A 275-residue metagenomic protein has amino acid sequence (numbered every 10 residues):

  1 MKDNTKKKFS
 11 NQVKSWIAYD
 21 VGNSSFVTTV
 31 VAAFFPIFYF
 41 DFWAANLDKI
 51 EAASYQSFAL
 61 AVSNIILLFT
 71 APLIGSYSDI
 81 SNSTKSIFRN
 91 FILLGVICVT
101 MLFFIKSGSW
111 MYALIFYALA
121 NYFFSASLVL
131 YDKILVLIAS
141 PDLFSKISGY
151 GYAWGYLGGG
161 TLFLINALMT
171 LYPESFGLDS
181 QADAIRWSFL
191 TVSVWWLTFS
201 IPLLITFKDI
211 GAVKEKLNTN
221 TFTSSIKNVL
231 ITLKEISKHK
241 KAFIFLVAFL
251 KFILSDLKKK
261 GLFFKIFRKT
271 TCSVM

Functional and structural regions predicted by a protein language model:
K2-K14, K208-V247, T270: Juxtamembrane intracellular "pre-TM" segments in multi-pass secondary transporters
N4-N64, M111, K241-A248, F252-M275: Helix-loop boundary and gating motifs at the non-cytosolic
F34, A53-S76, I97, F163: Central cavity-lining transmembrane alpha-helices of secondary-active solute carriers, predominantly the Major
L68, R89-W110: C-terminal ends and interior cores of transmembrane alpha-helices in multi-pass membrane transporters/permeases
S78-L94: Cytoplasmic membrane-interface "Motif A"-like loop-to-helix N-cap segments of 12-TM Major Facilitator Superfamily
F116, A120-A153: Cytoplasmic helix-loop-helix junction between adjacent transmembrane helices in 12-TM secondary transporters
S145-T170: Glycine-rich segments within core transmembrane alpha-helices of 12-TM secondary carriers
L162-S175, S193-V213: C-terminal membrane-cytosol helix-exit motif in multi-pass small-molecule transporters
